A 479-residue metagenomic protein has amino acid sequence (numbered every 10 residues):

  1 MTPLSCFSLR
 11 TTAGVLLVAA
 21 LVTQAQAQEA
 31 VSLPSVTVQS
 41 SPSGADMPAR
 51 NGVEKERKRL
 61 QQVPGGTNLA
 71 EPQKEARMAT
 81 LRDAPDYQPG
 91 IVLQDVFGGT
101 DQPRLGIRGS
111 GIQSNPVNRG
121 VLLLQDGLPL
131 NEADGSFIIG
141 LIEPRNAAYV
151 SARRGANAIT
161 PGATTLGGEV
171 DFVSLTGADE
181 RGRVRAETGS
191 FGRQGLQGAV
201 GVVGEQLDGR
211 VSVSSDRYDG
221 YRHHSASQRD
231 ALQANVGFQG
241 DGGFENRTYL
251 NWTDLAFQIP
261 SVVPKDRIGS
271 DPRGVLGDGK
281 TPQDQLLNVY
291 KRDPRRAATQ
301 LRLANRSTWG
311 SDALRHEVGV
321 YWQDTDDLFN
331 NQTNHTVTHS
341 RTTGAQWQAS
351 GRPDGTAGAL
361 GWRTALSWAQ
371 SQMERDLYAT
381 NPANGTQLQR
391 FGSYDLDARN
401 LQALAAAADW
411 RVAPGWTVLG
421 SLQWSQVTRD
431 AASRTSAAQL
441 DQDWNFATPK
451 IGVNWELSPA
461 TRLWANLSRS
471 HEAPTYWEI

Functional and structural regions predicted by a protein language model:
S35-A76, P103-G106, V121: N-terminal periplasmic "start-of-domain" segments of outer-membrane beta-barrel proteins
K55-K58, G66-T67, R82-L128: Extracytoplasmic beta-strand/coil segments of soluble accessory domains associated with Gram-negative outer-membrane
L93, V121, G127-R154, V173 (+1 more regions): Short acidic/polar hinge/loop motifs at secondary-structure boundaries that mediate gating or recognition
I139-L141, T188-S190, V203, H223-R229 (+4 more regions): Replace "Gram-negative outer membrane beta-barrel proteins" with "bacterial and organellar outer membrane beta-barrel
A156-I159, G168-V202, V213, Y218-R222: Short strand-turn segments of transmembrane beta-barrel domains in outer membranes, especially the first one or two
T188-S190, V202-Q206, S215-D219, Q228-D230 (+7 more regions): Transmembrane beta-strands of outer-membrane beta-barrel pores
Y218, H223, E245-L303, T325-T342: Flexible loop and strand-edge segments within Gram-negative outer membrane beta-barrel domains
Q370-G385, T428-S433, D441, A447 (+1 more regions): Surface-exposed extracellular loop regions of Gram-negative outer-membrane beta-barrel proteins, predominantly
